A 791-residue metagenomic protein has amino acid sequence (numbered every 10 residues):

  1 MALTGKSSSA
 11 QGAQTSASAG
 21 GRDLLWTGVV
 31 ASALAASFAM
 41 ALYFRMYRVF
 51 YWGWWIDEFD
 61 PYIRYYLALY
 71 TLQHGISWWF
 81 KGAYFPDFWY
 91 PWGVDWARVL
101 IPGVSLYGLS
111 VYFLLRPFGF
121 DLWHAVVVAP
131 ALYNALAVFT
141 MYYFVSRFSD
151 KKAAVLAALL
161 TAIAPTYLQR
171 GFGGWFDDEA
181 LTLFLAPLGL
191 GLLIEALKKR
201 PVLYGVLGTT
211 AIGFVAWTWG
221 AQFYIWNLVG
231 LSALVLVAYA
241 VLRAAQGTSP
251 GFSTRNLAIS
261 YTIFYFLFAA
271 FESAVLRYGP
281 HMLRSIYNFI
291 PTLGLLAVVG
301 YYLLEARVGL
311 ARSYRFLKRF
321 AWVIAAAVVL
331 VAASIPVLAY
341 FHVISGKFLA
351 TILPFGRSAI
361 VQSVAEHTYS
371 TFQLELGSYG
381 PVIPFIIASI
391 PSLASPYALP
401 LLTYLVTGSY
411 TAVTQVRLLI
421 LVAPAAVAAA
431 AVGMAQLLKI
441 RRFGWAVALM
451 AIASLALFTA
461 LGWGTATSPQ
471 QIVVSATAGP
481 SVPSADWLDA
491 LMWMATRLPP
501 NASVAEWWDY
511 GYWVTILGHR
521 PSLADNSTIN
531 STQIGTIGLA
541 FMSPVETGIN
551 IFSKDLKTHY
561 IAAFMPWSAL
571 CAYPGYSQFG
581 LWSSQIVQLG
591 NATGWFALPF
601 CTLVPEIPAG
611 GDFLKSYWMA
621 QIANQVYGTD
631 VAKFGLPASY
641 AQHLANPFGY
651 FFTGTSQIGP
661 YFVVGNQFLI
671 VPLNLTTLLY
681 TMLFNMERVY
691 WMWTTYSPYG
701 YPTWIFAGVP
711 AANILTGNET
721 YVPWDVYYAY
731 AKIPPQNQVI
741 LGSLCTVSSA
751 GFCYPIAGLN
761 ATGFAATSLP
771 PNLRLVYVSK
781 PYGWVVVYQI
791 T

Functional and structural regions predicted by a protein language model:
M1-F50, F59, V155, V298-V329 (+3 more regions): Start-transfer (signal-anchor) and selected internal transmembrane alpha helices of multi-pass inner/ER membrane
A2-A17, A35-F38, I56, P61 (+4 more regions): Extracytoplasmic
G21-P61, Y66-L67, Q73-F80, W89 (+4 more regions): Transmembrane signal-anchor helices characteristic of membrane glycosylation enzymes that use polyprenol
S37-A41, Y84-D87, V128-R147, K152-Y239 (+1 more regions): Membrane-embedded helix bundles of polyisoprenyl
I63, L67-T71, F85-G119, V215: Short hydrophobic/aromatic helix or loop-helix immediately within or flanking a transmembrane segment in polytopic
W92-L106, L115-F139, F172-F176, A180: Loop-to-helix entry region of an early transmembrane alpha helix in multi-pass inner-membrane enzymes
Y287-L304, A321-L401: Alpha-helical transmembrane segments at the extracellular/periplasmic loop-to-helix junctions of multi-pass membrane
I383, L402, T407-W445: Hydrophobic/aromatic-rich transmembrane helices and adjacent perimembrane loops
